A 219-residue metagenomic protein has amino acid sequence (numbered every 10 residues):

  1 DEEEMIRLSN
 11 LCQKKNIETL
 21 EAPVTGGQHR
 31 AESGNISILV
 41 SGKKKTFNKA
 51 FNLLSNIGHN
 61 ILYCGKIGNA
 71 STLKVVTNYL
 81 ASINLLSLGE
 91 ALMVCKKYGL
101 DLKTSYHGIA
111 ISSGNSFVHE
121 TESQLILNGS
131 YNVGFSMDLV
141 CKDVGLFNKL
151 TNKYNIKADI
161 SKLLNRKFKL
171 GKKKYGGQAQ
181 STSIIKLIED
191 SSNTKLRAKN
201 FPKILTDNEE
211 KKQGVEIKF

Functional and structural regions predicted by a protein language model:
D1-S82: Rossmann-fold dinucleotide-binding core
A22, C64, S105, S161 (+1 more regions): Residue-level detector of family-conserved "landmark" positions at structurally sensitive sites
H29-I36, S55-N60, K74-T77, K97-D101 (+4 more regions): Low-complexity, flexible helical/coil segments
K45-S55, S130-N132, I185-N193, D207-N208: Short, basic, helix/turn surface patches
N69-S191: Helical "substrate-binding/catalytic lid" subdomain of Rossmann-like NAD(P)-dependent dehydrogenases/reductases
K173-F219: NAD(P)-dependent dehydrogenase/reductase Rossmann-like domain
